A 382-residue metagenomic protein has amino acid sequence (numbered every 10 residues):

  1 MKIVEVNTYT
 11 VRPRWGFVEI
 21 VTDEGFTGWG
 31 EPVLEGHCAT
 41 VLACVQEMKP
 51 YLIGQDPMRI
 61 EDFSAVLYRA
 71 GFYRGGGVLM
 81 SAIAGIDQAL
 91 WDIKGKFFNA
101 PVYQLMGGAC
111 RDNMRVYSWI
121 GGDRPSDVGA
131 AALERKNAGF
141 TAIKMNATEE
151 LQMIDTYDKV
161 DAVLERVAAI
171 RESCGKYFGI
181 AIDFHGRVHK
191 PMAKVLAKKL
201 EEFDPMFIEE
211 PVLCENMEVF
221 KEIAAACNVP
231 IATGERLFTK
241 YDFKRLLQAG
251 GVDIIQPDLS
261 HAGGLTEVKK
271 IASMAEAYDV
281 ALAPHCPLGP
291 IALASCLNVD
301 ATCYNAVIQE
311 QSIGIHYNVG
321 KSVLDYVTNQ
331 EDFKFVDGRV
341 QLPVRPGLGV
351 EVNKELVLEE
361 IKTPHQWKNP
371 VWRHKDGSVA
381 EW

Functional and structural regions predicted by a protein language model:
M1-W29, V33, N318-K321, Y326 (+1 more regions): Structured beta-strand/loop patches that form or line metal/cofactor-binding pockets in enzymes
I3, G25, M48, I86 (+8 more regions): Conserved, mostly hydrophobic/aromatic
V21-F97, E381: Metal- or metallocofactor-binding catalytic centers and their adjacent structured scaffolds across diverse enzyme
Q46-M48, D62, D204, E215-R339 (+1 more regions): Shared catalytic-loop signature of beta/alpha-barrel
D87-D123, D127: Glycine-rich, aromatic-flanked loop segments that form ligand/cofactor-binding clefts across common enzyme folds
N113-C227: Metal-dependent enolase-superfamily TIM-barrel catalytic cores that perform enediolate-based chemistry
G347-W382: Extended hydrophobic packing segments that form well-structured cores
